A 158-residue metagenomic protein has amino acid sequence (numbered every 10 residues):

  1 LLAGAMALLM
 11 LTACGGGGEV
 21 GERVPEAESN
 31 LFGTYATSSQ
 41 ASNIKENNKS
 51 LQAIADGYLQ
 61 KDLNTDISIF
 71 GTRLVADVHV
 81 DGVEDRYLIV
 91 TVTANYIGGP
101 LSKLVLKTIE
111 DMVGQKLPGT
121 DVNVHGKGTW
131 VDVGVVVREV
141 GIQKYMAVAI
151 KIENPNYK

Functional and structural regions predicted by a protein language model:
L1-A7: Sec-dependent N-terminal signal peptides
L9-A13: C-terminal motif of bacterial Sec signal peptides marking the signal peptidase cleavage site
C14-A36, G141-M146, E153-K158: Short N-terminal secondary-structure initiator segments
G17-E22, T37-E46, L88-L106: Second-shell loop/turn segments in exported
E19-G82, T129: Short, well-ordered surface patches within globular domains
D81-K158: A well-ordered secondary-structure block
